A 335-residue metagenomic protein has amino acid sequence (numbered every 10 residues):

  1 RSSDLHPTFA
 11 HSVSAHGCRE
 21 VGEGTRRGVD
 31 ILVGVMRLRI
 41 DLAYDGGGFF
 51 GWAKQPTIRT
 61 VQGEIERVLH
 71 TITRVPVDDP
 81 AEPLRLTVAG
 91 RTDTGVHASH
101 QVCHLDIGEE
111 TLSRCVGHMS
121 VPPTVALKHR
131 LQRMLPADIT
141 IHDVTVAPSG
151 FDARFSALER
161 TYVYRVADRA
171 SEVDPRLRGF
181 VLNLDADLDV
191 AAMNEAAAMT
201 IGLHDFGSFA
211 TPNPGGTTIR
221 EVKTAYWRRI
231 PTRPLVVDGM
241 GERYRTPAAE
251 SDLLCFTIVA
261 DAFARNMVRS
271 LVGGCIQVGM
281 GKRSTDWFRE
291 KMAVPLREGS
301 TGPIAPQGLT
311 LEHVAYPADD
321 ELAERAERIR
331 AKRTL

Functional and structural regions predicted by a protein language model:
R1-S2: Short, small-residue-biased leader/transition segments that mark boundaries at the very start of proteins
V13, V21, V29-V35: Short hydrophobic transmembrane-like helices used for membrane targeting/insertion
D30-L335: Structured-RNA-binding interfaces characteristic of tRNA pseudouridine synthases
